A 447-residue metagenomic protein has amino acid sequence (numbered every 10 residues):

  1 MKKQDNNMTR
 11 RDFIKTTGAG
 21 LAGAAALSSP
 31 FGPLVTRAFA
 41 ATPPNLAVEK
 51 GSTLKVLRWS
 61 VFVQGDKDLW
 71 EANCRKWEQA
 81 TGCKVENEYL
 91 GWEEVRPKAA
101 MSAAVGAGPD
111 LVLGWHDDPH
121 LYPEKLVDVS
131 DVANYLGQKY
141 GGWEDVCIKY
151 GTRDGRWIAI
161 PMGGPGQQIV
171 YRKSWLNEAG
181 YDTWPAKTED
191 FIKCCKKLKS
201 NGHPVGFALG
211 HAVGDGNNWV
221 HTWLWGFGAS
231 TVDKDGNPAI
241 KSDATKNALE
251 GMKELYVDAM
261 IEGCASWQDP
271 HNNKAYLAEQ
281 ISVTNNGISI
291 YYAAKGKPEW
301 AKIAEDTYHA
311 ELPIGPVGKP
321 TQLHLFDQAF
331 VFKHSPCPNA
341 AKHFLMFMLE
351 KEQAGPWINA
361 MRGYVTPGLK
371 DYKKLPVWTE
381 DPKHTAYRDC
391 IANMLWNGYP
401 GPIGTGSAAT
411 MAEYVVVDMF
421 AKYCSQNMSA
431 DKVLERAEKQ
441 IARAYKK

Functional and structural regions predicted by a protein language model:
M1-D12, L34-V35: N-terminal secretory signal peptides
S29-W59: C-terminal segment of N-terminal export signals and the immediately downstream linker at the start of the mature
A41-V48, W115-Q168, I192, W219 (+3 more regions): Hinge/lid segment of periplasmic solute-binding proteins
A47-E49, Q79, K84-V85, E124 (+2 more regions): Conserved C-terminal helix/tail region of periplasmic/extracytoplasmic solute-binding proteins
V48, D117-H120, N134, S289-A304 (+2 more regions): C-terminal lobe and pocket-closing loops of periplasmic/extracytoplasmic Venus-flytrap solute-binding proteins
A72-W143, T152, S174-A186, N273-V283 (+3 more regions): Extracytoplasmic "Venus flytrap"/periplasmic binding protein-like
D117-S130, D145-T183, A212-D235, L323-F332 (+1 more regions): Periplasmic solute-binding protein
C194-L198, G236-S266, L312: Glycine-centered hinge/linker elements that transmit conformational signals in sensory and ligand-binding systems
